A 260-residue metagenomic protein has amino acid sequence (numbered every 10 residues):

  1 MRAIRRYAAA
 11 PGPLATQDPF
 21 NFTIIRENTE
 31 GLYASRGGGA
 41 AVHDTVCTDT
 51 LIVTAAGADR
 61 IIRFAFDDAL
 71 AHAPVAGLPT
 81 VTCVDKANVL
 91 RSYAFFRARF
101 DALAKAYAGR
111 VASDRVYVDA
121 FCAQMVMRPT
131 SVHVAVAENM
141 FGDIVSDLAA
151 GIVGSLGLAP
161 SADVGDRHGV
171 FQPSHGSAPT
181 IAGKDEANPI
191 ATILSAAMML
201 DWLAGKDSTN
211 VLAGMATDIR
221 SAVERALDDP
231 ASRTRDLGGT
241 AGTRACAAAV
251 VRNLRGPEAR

Functional and structural regions predicted by a protein language model:
M1-R6, A108-D114, L158-Q172: Short, acidic/small-residue loops that bind anionic groups at enzyme active sites
M1-T48, M140: N-terminal glycine-rich phosphate/adenylate-binding segment common to multiple enzyme folds
H43-D119: Glycine-rich phosphate/diphosphate-binding loop of Rossmann-like nucleotide-binding domains
A73-V84, A108-V116, K206-D218, D228-T240 (+1 more regions): Flexible, glycine/charged-enriched surface loops at secondary-structure junctions
N88, Y93-R97, D101-L148, I152-P160 (+2 more regions): Accessory "access/gating" subregions that flank catalytic or transport cores
M125-P230: Glycine-rich phosphate/nucleotide-binding loop
G242-R260: Phosphate-binding loop/pocket of nucleotide- and phosphate-handling active sites
